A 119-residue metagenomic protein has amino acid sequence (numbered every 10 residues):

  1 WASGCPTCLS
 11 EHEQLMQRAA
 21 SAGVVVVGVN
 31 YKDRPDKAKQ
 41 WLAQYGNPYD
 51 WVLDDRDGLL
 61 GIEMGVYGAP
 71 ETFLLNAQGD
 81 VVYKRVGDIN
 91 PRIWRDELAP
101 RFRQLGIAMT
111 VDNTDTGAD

Functional and structural regions predicted by a protein language model:
W1-Q14: Conserved redox-active cysteine motifs that mediate thiol-disulfide chemistry, especially di-cysteine Cys-X(1-2)-Cys
A2, V29-Y31, A77: Cofactor-binding loop segments of dinucleotide-utilizing enzymes, especially the Rossmann-like FAD- and NAD(P)+-binding
S3, V26, V82: Conserved short-loop catalytic and cofactor-binding motifs
P6-L9, K32, D88, R92: Soluble non-cytosolic domains of exported or imported proteins
S10, A20-D57, A69: Conserved segment of the thioredoxin-like fold in thiol-based oxidoreductases
E11, L15-R18, A38, G61 (+1 more regions): Hydrophobic packing residues within well-ordered alpha-helices of enzyme cores
A43-P48, D55-G106: Thiol/disulfide oxidoreductase modules built on the thioredoxin-like
G106-D119: Non-globular targeting/processing and membrane-anchoring segments
